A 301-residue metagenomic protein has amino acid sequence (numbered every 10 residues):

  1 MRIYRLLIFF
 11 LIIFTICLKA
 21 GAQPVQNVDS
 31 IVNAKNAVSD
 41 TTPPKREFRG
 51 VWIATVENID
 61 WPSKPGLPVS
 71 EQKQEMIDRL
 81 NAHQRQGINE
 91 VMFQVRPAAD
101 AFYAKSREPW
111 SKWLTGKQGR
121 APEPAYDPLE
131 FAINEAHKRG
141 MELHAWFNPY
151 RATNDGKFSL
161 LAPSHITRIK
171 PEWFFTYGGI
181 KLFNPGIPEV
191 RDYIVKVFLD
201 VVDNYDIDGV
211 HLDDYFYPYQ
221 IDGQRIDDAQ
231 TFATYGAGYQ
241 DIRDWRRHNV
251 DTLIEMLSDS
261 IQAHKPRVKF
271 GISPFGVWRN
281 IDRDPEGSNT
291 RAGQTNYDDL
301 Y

Functional and structural regions predicted by a protein language model:
M1-S30: Bacterial Sec-dependent N-terminal signal peptides
R46, A54, N58-Q74, N134 (+3 more regions): Active-site-adjacent "subsite" loops/lids of carbohydrate-active enzymes
R46-G50, I88-D100, D127-F175, H211-D214 (+2 more regions): Glycine-rich, aromatic-flanked loop segments that form ligand/cofactor-binding clefts across common enzyme folds
G66-Q86, W113-R139, D192-Y193, H248-M256: Aromatic- and glycine-enriched glycan-recognition loops and surfaces that form the carbohydrate-binding subsites
Q74-D100, N204-G209: Catalytic domains of carbohydrate-active enzymes, especially glycoside hydrolases
Q86-E123: Aromatic-lined carbohydrate-binding/catalytic grooves of carbohydrate-active enzymes
A101-G116, R151-Y177, D214-A237, R283-R291: Aromatic- and acidic-residue-enriched segments that line the glycan-binding/catalytic groove of carbohydrate-active
E189-Y301: Active-site neighborhood of glycoside hydrolase catalytic domains
